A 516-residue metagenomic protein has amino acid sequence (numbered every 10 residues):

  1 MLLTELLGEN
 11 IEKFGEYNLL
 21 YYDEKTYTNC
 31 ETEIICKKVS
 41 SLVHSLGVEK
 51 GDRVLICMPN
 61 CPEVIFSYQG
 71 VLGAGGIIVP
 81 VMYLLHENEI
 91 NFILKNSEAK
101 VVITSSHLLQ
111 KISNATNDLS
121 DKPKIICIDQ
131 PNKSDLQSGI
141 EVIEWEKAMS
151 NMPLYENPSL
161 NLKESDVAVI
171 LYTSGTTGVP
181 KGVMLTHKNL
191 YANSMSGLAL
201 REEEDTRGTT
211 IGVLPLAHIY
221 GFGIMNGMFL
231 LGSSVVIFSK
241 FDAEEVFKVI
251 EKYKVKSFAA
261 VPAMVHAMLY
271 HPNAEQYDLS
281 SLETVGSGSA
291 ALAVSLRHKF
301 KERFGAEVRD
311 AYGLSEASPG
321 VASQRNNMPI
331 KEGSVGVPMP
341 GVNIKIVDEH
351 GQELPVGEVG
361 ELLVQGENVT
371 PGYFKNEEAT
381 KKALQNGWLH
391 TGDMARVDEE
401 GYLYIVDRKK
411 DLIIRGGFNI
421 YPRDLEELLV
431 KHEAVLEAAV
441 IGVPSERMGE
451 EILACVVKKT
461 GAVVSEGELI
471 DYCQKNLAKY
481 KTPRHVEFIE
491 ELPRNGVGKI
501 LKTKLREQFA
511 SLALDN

Functional and structural regions predicted by a protein language model:
E5, S45-L46, G73-K147, T460-G461: Structural core segment of the AMP-binding/adenylate-forming
E16, C127, E141, S150-Y172 (+2 more regions): Conserved pre-ATP/AMP-binding loop-to-beta segment of ANL
E16-C61, I65-Q69, H86-N91, E144-K147: Conserved AMP-binding/adenylate-forming core of the ANL superfamily
T28-C30, A168-A192: Conserved AMP-binding A3 loop
T32-V39, S150, Y155, V183-D205 (+3 more regions): Conserved structural elements of the adenylate-forming
G75, Y191-T209, A217-S257, A267 (+1 more regions): Conserved AMP-binding/adenylation subdomain of ANL enzymes
L85, V102-T104, F258, G366 (+5 more regions): AMP-binding/adenylate-forming catalytic core of the ANL superfamily
L230, V255-A260, L269-I330, N343: Gly/Ser/Thr-rich phosphate-binding loop
